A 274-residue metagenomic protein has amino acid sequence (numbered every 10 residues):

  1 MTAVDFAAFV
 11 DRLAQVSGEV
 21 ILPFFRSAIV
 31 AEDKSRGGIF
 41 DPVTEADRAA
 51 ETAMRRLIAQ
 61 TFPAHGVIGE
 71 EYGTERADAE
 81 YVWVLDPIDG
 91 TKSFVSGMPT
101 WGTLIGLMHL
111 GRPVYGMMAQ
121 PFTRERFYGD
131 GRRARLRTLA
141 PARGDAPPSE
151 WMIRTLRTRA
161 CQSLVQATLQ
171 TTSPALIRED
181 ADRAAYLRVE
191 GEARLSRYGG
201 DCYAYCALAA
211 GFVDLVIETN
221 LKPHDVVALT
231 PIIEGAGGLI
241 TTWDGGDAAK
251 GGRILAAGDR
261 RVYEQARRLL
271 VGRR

Functional and structural regions predicted by a protein language model:
M1-A8, P141-W151, R274: Short, low-complexity, intrinsically disordered N-terminal peptides in bacterial proteins
M1-I88, R261, R268: N-terminal subdomain of lithium-sensitive/metallo-dependent phosphomonoesterases centered on the IMPase/IPPase/PAP
I21, D47, I58, T91 (+6 more regions): Residue-level signal for inorganic ion chemistry
R48, T52, E71, P87-G90 (+5 more regions): Generic detector of well-ordered alpha-helical packing
A77-L139, R143-S149: DPxDG-like acidic metal-binding loop motif
R157-R274: An extended, acidic
